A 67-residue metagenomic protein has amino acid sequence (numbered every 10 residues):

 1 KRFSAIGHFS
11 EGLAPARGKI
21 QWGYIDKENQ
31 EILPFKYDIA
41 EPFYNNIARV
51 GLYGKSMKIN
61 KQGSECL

Functional and structural regions predicted by a protein language model:
K1-L67: Residue-level detector of conserved, function-critical positions
